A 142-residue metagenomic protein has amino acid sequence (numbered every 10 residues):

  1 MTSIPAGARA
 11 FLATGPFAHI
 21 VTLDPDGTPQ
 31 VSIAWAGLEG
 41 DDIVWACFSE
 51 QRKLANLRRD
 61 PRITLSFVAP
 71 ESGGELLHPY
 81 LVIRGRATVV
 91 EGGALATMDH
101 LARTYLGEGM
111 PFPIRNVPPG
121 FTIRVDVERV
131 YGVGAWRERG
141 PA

Functional and structural regions predicted by a protein language model:
M1-H19: Short, basic/aromatic recognition patches
T2-S3, G74-A142: Charged, gly/pro-rich active-site loop segments
A8, E50-K53, A94-L101: Amphipathic alpha-helical interface surfaces
P16-S49, L65-F67, P79: Short beta-strand segments
P25, P70-S72, M110: Short beta-turn/strand-loop junction motif enriched in small, turn-promoting residues
G40-D42, L54, G74-L76: A solvent-exposed, acidic/Ser-Thr-rich amphipathic alpha-helical stretch
Q51-K53, S72, R139: Short, surface-exposed beta-strand-loop junctions and turns on beta-sheet-rich folds
